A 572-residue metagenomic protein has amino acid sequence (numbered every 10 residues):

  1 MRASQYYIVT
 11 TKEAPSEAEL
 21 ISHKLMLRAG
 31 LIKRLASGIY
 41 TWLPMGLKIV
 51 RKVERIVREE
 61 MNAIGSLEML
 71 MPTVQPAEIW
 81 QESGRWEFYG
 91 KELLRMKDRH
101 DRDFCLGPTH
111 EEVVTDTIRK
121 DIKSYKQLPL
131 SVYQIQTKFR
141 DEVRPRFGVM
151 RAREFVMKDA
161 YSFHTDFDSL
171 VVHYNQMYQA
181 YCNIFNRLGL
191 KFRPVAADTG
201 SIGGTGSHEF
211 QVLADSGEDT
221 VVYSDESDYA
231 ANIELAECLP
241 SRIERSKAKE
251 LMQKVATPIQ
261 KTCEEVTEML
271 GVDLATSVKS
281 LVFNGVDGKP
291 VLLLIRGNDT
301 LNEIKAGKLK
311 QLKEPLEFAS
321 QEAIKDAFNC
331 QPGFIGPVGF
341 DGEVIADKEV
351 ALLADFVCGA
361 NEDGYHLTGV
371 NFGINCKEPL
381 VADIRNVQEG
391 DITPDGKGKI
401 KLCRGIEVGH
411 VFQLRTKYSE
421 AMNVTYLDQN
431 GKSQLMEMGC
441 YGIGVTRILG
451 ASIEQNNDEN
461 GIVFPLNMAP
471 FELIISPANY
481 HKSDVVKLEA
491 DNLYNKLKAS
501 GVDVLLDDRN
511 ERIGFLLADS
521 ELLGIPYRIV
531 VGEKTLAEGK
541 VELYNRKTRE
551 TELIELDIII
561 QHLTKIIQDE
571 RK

Functional and structural regions predicted by a protein language model:
M1-R99, V156, Y161-G200, D299: TRNA-binding/sensing appendages of the translation machinery
M71, P194-A196, F318, L505-D508: A structural preference for short, hydrophobic beta-strand core positions in alpha/beta folds
E87-F104, V212-E226: Acidic, His- and aromatic-enriched active-site or binding-groove loops in soluble protein domains that engage sugars
E111-R119, R144-K158, T165-Y441, V445: Extended, low-hydrophobicity, polar/charged segments
V266, G439-M468, E472: C-terminal, non-catalytic macromolecule-binding modules
G461-L516: Generic long, charged, amphipathic alpha-helical segments
L493-I558, H562: C-terminal structured "cap/appendage" subdomains that terminate the fold
